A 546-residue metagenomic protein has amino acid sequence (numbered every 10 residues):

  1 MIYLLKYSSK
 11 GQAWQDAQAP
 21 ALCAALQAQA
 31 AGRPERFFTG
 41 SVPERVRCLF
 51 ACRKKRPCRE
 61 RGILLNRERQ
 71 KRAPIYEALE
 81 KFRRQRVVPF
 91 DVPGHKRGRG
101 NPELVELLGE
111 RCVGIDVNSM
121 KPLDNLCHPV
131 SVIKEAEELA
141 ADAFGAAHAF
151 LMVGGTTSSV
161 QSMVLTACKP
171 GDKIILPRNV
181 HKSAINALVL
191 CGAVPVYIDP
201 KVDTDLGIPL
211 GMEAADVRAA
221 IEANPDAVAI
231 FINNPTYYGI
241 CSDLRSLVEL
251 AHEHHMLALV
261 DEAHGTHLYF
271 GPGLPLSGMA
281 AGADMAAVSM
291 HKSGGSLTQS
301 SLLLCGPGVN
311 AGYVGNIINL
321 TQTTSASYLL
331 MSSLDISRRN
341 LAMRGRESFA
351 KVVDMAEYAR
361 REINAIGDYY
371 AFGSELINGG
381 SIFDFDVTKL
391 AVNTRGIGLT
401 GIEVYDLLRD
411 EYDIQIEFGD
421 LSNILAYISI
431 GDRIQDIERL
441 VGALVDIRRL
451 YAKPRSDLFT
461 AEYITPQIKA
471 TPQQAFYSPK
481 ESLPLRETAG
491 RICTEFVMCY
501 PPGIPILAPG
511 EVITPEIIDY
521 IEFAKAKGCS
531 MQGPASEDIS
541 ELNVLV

Functional and structural regions predicted by a protein language model:
G62-S131, P502: N-terminal "arm"/small-domain region of PLP-dependent enzymes with the aminotransferase-like
V113-S158: Conserved N-terminal alpha-helix of the aminotransferase class I/II PLP-enzyme fold
H148-I174, A187: Conserved beta-loop-alpha segment that forms the PLP phosphate-binding cup at the N-terminus of a helix
G171-I232: PLP-dependent aminotransferase-like
L206-H267: Active-site phosphate-binding strand-loop segment of PLP-dependent enzymes
S277-N316, Q322-S333: Active-site PLP attachment segment
S337-R360, D436: Structural signature of PLP-dependent enzymes
Y358-G533: Conserved C-terminal alpha-helix-loop-beta "cap" of PLP-dependent enzymes that closes/shapes the active-site mouth
